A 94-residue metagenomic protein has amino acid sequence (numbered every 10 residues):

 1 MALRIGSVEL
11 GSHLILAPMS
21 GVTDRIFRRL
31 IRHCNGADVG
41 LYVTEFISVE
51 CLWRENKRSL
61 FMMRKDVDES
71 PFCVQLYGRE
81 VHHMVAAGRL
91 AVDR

Functional and structural regions predicted by a protein language model:
A2-R4, M19-D93: Glycine-rich, positively charged N-terminal anion/phosphate-binding segment
S7, G11-H13: Generic N-terminal amphipathic, Lys/Arg-enriched alpha-helix
